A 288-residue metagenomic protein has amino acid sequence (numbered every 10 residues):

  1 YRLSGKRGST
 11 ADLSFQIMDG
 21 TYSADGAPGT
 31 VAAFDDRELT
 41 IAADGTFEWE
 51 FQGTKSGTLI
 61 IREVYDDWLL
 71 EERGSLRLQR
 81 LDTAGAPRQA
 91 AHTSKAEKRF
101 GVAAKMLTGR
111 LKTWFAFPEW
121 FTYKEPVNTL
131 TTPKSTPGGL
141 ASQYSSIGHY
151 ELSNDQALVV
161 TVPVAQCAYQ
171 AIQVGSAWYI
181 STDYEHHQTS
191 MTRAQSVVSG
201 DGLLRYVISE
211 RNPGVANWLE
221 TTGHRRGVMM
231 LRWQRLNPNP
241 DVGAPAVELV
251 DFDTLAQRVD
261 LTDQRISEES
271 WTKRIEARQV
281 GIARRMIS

Functional and structural regions predicted by a protein language model:
Y1-S288: A compositional/structural signature for long, glycine/proline-rich flexible linkers and loops on extracytoplasmic
